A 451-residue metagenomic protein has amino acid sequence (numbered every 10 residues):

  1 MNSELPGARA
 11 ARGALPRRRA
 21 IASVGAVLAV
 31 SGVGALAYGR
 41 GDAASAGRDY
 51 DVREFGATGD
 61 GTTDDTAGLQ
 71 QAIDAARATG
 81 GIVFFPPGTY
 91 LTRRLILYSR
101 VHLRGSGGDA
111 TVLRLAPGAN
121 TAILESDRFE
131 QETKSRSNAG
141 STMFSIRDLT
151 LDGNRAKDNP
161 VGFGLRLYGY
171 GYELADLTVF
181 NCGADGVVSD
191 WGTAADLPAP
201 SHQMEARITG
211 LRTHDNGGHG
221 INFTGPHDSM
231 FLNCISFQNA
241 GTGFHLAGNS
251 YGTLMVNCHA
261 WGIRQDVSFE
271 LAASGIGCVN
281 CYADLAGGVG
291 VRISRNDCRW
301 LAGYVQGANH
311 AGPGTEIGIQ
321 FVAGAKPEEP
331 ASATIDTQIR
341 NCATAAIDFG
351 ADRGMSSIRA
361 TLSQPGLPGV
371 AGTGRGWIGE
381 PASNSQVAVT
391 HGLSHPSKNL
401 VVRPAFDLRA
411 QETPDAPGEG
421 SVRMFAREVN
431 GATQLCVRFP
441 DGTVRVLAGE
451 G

Functional and structural regions predicted by a protein language model:
M1-L15, A26-S31: N-terminal secretory signal peptides
G39-Q71: Right-handed parallel beta-helix/beta-solenoid
T66, D74-H102, S106-G118, L151: N-terminal extracellular ligand-recognition/capping segment immediately after the signal peptide
F84, L91, I96, R104 (+18 more regions): Extracellular beta-strand solenoid repeats
T92-R94, G108-D109, R114-N120, N154-F163 (+8 more regions): Short glycine/acidic-rich loop motifs that flank beta-strands on beta-rich extracellular proteins
R100, D109, T142-G153, G171-G183 (+9 more regions): Right-handed parallel beta-helix
I146, V370, G376-W377, P381-S383 (+2 more regions): Low-complexity, small-hydrophobic/phenylalanine-enriched stretches that adopt extended beta/coil conformations used
V389, A405-G451: Extracellular repetitive beta-rich solenoid segments
